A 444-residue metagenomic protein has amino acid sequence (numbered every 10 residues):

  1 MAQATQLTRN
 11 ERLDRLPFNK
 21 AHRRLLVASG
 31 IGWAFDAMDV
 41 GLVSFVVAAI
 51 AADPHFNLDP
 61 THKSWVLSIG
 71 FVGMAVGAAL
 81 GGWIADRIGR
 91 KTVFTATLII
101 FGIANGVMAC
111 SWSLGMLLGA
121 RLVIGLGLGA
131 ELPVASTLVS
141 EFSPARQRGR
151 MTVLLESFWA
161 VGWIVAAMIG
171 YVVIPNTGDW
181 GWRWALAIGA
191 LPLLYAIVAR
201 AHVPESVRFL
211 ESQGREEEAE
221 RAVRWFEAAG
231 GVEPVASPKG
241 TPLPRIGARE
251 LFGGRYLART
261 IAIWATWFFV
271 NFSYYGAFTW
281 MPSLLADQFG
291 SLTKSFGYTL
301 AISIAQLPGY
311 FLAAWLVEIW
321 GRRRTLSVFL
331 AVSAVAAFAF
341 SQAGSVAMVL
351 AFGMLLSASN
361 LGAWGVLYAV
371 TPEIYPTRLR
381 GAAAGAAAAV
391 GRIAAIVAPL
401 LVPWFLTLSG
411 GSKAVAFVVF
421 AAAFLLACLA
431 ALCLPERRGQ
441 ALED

Functional and structural regions predicted by a protein language model:
M1-D444: Transmembrane-helix signature of 12-pass secondary carriers
